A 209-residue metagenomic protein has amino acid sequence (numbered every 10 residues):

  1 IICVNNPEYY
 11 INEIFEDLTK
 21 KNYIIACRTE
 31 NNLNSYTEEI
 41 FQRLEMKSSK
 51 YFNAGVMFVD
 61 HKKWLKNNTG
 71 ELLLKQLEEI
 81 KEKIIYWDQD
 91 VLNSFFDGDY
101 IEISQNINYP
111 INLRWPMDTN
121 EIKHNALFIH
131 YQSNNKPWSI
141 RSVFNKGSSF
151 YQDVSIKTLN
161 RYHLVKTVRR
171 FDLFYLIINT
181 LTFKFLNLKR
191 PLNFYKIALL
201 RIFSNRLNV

Functional and structural regions predicted by a protein language model:
I1-C3, C27-E38, Q76-I80, E102-N108: Short linear motifs at secondary-structure transitions and domain/linker junctions
I1-N12, E45-S48, E79-K83: N-terminal short leaders/motifs
I1-N32, F58: GT-A fold catalytic core of metal-dependent nucleotide-sugar glycosyltransferases, centered on the diacidic
N5-N12, S35-I40, N67-L73, I140-R141: A short secondary-structure junction signal
N6-Y10, Y36-F41, K83-I85, N108-R114: Short amphipathic alpha-helical surface micro-motifs
L18-T19, S49-Y51: Solvent-exposed alpha-helices and their adjacent loops that cap or buttress functional pockets in soluble metabolic
K20-E45, N135, G147-Y151, F174: A short, conserved beta-to-alpha structural element at the edge of catalytic cores that scaffolds binding
K47, A54-V209: A glycosyltransferase accessory/donor-loop signature
